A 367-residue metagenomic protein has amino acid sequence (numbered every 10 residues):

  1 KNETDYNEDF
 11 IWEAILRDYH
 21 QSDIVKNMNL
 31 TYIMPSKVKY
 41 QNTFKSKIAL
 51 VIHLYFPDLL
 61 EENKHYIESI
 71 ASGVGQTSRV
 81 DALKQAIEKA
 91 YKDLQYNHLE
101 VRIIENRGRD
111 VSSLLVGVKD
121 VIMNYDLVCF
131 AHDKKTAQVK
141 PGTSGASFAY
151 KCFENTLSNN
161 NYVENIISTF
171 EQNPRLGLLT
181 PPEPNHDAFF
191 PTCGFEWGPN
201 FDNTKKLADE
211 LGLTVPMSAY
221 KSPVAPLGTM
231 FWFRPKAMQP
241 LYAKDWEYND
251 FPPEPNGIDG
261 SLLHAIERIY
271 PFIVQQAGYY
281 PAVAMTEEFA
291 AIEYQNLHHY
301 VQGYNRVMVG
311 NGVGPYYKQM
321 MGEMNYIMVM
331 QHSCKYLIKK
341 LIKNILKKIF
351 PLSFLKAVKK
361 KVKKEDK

Functional and structural regions predicted by a protein language model:
K1-K367: ER/Golgi luminal nucleotide-sugar-dependent glycosyltransferases, focusing on the catalytic module
